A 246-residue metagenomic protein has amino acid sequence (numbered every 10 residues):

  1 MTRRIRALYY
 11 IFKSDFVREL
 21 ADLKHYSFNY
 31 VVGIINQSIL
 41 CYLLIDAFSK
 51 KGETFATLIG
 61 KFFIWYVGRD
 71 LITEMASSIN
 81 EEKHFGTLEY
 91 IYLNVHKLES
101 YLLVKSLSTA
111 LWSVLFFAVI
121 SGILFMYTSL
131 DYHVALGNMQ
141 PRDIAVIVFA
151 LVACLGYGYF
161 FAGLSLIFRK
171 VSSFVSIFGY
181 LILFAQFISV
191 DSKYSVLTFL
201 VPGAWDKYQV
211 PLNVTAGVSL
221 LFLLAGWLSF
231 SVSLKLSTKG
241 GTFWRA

Functional and structural regions predicted by a protein language model:
M1-A246: Hydrophobic transmembrane alpha-helices and immediately adjacent juxtamembrane helices of multi-pass inner-membrane
